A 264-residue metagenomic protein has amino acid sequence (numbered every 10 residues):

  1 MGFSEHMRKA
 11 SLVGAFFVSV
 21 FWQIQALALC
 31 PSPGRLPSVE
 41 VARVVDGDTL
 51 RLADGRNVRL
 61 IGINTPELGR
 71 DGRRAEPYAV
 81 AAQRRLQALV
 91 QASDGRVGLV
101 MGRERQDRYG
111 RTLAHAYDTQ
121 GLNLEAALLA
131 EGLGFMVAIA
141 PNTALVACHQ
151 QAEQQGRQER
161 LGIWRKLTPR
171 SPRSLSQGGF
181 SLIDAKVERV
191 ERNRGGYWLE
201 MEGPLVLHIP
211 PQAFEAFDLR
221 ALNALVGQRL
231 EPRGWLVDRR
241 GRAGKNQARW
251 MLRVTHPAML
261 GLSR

Functional and structural regions predicted by a protein language model:
G2-E5, F17, W22-R264: Small beta-barrel nucleic-acid-binding modules, primarily SNase/OB-fold domains and secondarily Tudor-like barrels
A10, A15-F16: Intrinsically disordered, low-complexity segments enriched in serine/proline and basic residues
